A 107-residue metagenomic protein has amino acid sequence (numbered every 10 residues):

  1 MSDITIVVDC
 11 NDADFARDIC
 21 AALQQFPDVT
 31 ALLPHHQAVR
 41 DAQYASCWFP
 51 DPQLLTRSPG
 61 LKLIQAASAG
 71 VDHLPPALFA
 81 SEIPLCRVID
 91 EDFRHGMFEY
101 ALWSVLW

Functional and structural regions predicted by a protein language model:
M1-A42: N-terminal glycine-/charge-rich "phosphate-binding" loop or analogous flexible N-terminal tail
Q43-W107: Phosphate/diphosphate ligand-binding glycine-rich loop within oxidoreductases
